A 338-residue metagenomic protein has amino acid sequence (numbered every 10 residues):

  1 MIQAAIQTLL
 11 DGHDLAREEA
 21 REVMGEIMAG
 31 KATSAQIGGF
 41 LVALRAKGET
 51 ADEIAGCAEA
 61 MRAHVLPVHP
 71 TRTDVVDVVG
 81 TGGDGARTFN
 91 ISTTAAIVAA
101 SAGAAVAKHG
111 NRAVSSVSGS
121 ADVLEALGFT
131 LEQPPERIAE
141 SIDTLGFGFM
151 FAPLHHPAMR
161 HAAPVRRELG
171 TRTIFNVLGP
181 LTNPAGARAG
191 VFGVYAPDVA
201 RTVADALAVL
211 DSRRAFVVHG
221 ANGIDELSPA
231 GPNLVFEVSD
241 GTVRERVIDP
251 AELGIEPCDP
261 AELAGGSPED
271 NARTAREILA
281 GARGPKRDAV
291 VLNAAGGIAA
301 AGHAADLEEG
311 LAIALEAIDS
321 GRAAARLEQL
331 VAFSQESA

Functional and structural regions predicted by a protein language model:
M1, L9-A55, E59-P70, A289 (+1 more regions): N-terminal glycine-rich anion-binding loops that anchor highly charged ligand groups
T8, D14-L15, A63-L66, T88 (+3 more regions): Glycine-rich anion-binding loops and their surrounding alpha/beta cores
G12, G30, G80-R87, A280: Short, glycine-rich nucleotide/cofactor-binding loops
I27, R45-K47, G82-A86, A113-S115 (+2 more regions): Short, small-residue-enriched loops and turns at beta-alpha junctions that line or gate enzyme active sites
G48-G110: Active-site cofactor/substrate anionic-group-binding motifs, chiefly glycine- and Lys/Arg-rich phosphate-binding loops
D84-I97, H109, V114-S118, M159 (+2 more regions): Short glycine/serine/threonine-rich phosphate/pyrophosphate-binding segments that cradle anionic phosphate groups
A113-F129: Active-site-proximal loop->helix
